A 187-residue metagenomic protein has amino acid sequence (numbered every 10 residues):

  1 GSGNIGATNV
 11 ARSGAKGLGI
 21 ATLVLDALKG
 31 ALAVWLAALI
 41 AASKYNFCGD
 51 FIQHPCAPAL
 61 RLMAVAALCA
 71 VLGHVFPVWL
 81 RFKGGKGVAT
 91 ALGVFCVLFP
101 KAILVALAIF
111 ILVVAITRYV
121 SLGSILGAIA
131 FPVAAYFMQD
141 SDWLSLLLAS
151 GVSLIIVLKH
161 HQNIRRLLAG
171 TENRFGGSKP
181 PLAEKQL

Functional and structural regions predicted by a protein language model:
G1-A7, W79-L92, Y119-G127: Short, non-helical or kinked segments that cap or interrupt transmembrane helices
G1-G17, R165-L187: Cytosolic, membrane-interface loops and tails of multi-pass inner-membrane proteins
T8, V71-K83, F110-T117, H161-R165: C-terminal ends of transmembrane helices
N9-K16, A37-A41, C69, G87-T117 (+1 more regions): Interfacial segments of multi-pass membrane proteins
L18-V24, L28-W79, L98-V105, F110 (+1 more regions): Nucleotide and nucleotide-moiety/phosphate-recognizing core
L104, V120-G127, S141-V152: Loop-to-transmembrane alpha-helix initiation sites
S153-H160: Alpha-helical transmembrane segments
